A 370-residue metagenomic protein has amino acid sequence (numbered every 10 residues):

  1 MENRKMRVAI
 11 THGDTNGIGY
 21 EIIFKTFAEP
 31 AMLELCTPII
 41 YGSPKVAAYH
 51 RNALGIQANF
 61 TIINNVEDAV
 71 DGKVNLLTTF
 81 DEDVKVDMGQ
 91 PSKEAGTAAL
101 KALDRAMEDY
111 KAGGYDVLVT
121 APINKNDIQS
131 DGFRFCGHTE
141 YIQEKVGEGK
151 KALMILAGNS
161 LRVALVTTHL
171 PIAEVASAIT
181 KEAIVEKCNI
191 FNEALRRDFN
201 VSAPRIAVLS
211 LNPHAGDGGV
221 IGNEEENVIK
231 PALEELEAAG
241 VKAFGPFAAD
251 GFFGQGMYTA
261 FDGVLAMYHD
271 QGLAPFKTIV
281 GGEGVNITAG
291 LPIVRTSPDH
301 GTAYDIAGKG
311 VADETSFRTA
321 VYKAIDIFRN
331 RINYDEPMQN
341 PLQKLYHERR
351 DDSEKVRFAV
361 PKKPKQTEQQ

Functional and structural regions predicted by a protein language model:
M1-H138, E182-M267, Q271-K277, E283-G284 (+3 more regions): Contiguous, glycine/small-aliphatic-enriched amphipathic segments in soluble metabolic enzymes
Q129-L153: Glycine/threonine-rich beta-strand-loop-alpha-helix active-site module that forms ligand/phosphate-binding
K145-L161, A289-D305: Short, flexible loop segments at boundaries between secondary-structure elements
L156-K187: Ligand-binding beta-strand-loop-alpha-helix segment within the catalytic cores of soluble metabolic enzymes
